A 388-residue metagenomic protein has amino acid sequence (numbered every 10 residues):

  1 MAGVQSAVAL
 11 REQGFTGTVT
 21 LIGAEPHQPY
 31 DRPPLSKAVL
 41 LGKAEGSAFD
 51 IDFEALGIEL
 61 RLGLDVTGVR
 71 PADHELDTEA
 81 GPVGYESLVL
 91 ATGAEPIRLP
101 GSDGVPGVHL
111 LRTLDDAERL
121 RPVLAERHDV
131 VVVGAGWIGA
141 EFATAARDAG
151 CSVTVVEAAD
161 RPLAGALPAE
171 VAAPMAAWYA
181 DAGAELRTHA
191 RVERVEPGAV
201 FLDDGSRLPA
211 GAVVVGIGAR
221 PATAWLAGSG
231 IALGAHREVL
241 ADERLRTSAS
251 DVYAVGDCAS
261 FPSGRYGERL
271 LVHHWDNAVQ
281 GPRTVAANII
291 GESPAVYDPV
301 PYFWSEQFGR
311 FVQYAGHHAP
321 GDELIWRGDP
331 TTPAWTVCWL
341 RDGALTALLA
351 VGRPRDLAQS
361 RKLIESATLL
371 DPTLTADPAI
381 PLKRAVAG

Functional and structural regions predicted by a protein language model:
M1-A2, A24, R112, V133-I138: Glycine-rich Rossmann-fold phosphate-binding loop(s) that bind the pyrophosphate of adenine dinucleotide cofactors
M1-E59, A145-A166, Q359: Beta1-alpha1 glycine-rich phosphate/pyrophosphate-binding loop at the start of Rossmann-like nucleotide-binding domains
E12-T16, A24, A38, I217 (+1 more regions): Flexible, glycine-rich terminal cap/loop adjacent to redox cofactors in electron-transfer oxidoreductases
T16-T20, L60-T78, V83, A149-A241: A Rossmann-like FAD-binding core segment of flavoenzymes
L62, P71-A72, E79-R119: Glycine/serine-rich phosphate-binding loop and adjoining beta1-alpha1 elements at the start of nucleotide-handling
G104-H128, A199-F201, R207-T284: FAD-site-proximal beta/loop scaffold in flavoenzymes
R119-L167: Rossmann-like NAD(P)H-binding beta-loop-alpha module
C258-D356: Mid-to-C-terminal Rossmann-like scaffold of FAD/NAD(P)H-dependent oxidoreductases
